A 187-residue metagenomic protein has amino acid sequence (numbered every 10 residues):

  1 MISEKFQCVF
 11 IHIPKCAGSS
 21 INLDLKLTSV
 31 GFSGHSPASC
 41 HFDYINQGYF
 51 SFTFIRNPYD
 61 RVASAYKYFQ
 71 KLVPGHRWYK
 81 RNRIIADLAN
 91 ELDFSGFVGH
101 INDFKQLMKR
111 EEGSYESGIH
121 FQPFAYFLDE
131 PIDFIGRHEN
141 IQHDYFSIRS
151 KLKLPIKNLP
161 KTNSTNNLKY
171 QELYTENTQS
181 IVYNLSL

Functional and structural regions predicted by a protein language model:
M1-L187: Membrane-interface amphipathic segments in extracytoplasmic regions
